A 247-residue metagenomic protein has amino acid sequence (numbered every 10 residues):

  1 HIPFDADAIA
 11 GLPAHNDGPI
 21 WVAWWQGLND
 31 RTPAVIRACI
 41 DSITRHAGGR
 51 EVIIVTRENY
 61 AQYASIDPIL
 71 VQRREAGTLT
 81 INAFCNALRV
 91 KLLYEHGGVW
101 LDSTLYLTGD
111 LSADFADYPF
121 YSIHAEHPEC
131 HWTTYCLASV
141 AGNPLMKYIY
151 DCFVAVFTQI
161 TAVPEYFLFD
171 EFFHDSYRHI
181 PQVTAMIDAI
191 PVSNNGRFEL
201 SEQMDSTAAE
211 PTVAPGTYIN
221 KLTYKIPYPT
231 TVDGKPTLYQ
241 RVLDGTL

Functional and structural regions predicted by a protein language model:
H1-C85, S103-L247: Glycosyltransferase-associated regions of secretory-pathway enzymes, highlighting luminal stem/catalytic domains
N86-H96: Small-residue hinge/turn detector
H96, L101-S103: Active-site acidic Asp-centered loop
